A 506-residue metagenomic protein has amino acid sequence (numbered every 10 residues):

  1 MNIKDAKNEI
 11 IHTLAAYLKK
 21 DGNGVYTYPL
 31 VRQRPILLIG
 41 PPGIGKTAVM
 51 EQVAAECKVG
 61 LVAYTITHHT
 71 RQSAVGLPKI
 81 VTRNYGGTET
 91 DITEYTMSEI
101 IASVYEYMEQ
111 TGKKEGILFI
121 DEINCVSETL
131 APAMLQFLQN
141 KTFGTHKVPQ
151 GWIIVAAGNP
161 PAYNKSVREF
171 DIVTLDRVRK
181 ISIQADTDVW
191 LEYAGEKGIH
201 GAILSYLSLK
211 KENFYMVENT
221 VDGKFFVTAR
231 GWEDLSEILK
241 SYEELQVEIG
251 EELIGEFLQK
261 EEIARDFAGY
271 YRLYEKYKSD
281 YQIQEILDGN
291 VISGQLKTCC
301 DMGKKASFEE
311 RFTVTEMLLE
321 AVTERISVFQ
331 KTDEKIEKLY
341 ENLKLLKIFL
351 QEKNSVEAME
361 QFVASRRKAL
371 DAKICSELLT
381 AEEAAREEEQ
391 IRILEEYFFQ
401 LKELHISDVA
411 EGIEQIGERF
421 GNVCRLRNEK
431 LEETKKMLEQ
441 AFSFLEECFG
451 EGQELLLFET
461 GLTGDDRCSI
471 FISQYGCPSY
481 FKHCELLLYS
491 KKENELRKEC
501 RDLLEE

Functional and structural regions predicted by a protein language model:
M1-E212: AAA+ P-loop NTPase catalytic core and its hallmark functional loops
N2, A6, I36, D171 (+7 more regions): General structural signal for secondary-structure boundaries
N8, H12, A16, A55 (+16 more regions): Charged/polar, solvent-exposed surface patches and flexible loops
I10, I100-V104, Y242, F420 (+2 more regions): Generic hydrophobic, helix-prone segments enriched in Leu/Val/Ile
Y17, Y26-Y28, Y64, Y85 (+15 more regions): Sequence-level detector for tyrosine residue identity
S98, P149, D171, H200 (+6 more regions): Alpha-helix initiation/capping motif
E196-E360: Alpha-helical lid/collar subdomain of P-loop NTPases
C300-E506: Terminal-proximal interaction/regulatory segments of ATP-powered molecular machines
